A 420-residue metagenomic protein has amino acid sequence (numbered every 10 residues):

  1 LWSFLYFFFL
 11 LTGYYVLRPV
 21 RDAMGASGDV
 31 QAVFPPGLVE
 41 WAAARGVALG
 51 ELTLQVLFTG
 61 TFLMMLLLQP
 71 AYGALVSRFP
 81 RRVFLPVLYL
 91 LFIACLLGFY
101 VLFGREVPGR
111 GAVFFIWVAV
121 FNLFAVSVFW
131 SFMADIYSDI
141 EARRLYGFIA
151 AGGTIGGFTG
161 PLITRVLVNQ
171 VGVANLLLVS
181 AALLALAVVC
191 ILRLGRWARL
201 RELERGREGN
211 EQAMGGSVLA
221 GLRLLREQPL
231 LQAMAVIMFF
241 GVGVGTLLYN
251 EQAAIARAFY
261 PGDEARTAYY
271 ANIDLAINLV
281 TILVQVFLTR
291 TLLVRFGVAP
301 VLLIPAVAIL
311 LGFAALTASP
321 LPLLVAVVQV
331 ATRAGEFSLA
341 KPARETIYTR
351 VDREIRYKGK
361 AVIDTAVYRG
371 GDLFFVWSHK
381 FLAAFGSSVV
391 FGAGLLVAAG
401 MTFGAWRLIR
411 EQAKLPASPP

Functional and structural regions predicted by a protein language model:
L1-Y6, E51, Q55, Y72 (+8 more regions): Intracellular loop-helix junctions on the cytosolic face of multi-pass helical membrane proteins
W2-V30, V47-Q69, R110-V168, A213-L224 (+5 more regions): Substrate-agnostic recognition of the 12-TM MFS/MFS-like secondary transporter fold
A48-G50, R82-V83, I163-A182, Y269-N272 (+2 more regions): A membrane-interface helix-boundary motif in multi-pass transporters
F62, Y89-L96, A181-A185, V242 (+4 more regions): Residue-level recognition of pore/gate-forming positions within transmembrane alpha-helices of multi-pass
Y89-P108, V307-L321: C-terminal ends and interior cores of transmembrane alpha-helices in multi-pass membrane transporters/permeases
L97-V101, F158, A185-R193, T246 (+5 more regions): Membrane-embedded alpha-helical segments of multi-pass transporters/permeases
A299-L339: C-terminal transmembrane helical hairpin of 12-TM major facilitator-type secondary transporters
